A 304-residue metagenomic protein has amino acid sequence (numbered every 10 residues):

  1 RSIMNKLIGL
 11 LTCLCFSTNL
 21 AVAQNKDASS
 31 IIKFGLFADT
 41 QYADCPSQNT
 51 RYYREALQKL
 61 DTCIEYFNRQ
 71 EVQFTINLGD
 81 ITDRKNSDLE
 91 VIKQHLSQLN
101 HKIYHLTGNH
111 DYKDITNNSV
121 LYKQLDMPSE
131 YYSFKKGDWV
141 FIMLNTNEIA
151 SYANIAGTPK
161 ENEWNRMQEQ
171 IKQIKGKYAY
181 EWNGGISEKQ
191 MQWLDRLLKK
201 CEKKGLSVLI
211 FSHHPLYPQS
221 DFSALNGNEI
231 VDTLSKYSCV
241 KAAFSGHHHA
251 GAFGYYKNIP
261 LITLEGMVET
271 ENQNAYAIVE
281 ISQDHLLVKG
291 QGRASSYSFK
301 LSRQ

Functional and structural regions predicted by a protein language model:
R1-A28: Bacterial Sec-dependent N-terminal signal peptides
R1-I3, K26-S30, E65, W139 (+1 more regions): Bimodal feature
V22-E90: N-terminal active-site segment of His-dependent metallophosphoesterases
L36-A38, T75-D80, I103-N109, L209-S212 (+2 more regions): Active-site neighborhood of phospho(di)ester-bond hydrolases with catalytic His/Asp-centered motifs
T40-A43, I81-R84, N109-K113, N147-A150 (+4 more regions): Solvent-exposed loop/turn segments at secondary-structure junctions within structured extracellular/periplasmic domains
V72, G205-L206: Short, high-confidence coil segments that cap the C-terminus of an alpha-helix and link into the following beta-strand
S87-K199, K204, E229-C239, G254-G290 (+1 more regions): Extended active-site neighborhood of metal-dependent phosphoesterases/phosphodiesterases
S220-F222: Solvent-exposed loop/turn segments connecting transmembrane beta-strands in outer-membrane beta-barrel proteins
